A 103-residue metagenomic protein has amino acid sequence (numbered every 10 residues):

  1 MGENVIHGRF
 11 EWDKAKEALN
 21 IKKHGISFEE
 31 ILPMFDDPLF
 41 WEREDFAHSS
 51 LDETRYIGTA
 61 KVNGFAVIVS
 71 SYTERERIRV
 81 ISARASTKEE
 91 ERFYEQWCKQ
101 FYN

Functional and structural regions predicted by a protein language model:
M1-N103: Ribonuclease/tRNase effector modules and their secretory precursors
